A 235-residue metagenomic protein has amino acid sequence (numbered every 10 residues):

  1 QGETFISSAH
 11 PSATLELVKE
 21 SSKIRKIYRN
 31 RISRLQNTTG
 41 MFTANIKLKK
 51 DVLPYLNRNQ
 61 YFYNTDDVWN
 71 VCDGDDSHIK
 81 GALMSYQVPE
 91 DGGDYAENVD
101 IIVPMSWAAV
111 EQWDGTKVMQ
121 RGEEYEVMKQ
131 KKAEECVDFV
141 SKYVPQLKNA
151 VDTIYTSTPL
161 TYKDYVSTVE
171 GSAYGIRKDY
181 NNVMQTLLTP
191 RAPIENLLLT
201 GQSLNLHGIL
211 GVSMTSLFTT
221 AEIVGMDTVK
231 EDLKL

Functional and structural regions predicted by a protein language model:
Q1-D94: Mid-domain catalytic core of redox enzymes that form a hydrophobic substrate pocket/lid adjacent to a catalytic redox
I6, I46, I101, V140 (+3 more regions): Hydrophobic, well-ordered secondary-structure elements that form the walls of internal hydrophobic environments
S8, L17, E135, F139-Y143 (+1 more regions): Generic, well-ordered alpha-helical scaffold segments in large soluble proteins
A9, A13, M41, K131 (+3 more regions): Generic recognition of stable, solvent-exposed alpha-helical segments in well-folded globular domains
D51-S157: C-terminal segments that line or cap access tunnels to active or ligand-binding sites in enzymes and enzyme-associated
P145-L206: A glycine-rich dinucleotide-binding beta-alpha-beta segment and adjacent secondary-structure elements that constitute
Q202-D227: A conserved FAD-binding loop/helix module that cradles the flavin
G225-L235: Active-site-proximal substrate-binding core of FAD-dependent oxidoreductases
